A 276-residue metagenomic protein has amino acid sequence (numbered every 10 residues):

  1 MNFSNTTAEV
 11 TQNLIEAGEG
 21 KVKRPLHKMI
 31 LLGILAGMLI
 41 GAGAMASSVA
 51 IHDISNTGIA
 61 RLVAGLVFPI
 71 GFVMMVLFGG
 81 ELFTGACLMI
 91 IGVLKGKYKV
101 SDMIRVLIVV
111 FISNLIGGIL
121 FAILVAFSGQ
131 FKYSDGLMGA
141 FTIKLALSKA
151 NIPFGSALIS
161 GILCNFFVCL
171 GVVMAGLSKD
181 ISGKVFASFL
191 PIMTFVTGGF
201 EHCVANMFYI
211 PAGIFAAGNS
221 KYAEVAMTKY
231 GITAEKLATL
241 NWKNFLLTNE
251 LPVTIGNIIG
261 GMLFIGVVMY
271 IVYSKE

Functional and structural regions predicted by a protein language model:
M1-E276: Alpha-helical transmembrane segments and their helix-helix packing motifs
